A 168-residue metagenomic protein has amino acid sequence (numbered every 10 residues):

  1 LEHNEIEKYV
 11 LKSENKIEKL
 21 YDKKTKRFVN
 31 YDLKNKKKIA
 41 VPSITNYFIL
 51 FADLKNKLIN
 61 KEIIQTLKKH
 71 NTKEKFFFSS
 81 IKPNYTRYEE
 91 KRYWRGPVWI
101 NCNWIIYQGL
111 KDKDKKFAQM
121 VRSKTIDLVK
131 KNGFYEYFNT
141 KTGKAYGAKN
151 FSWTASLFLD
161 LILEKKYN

Functional and structural regions predicted by a protein language model:
L1, F51-L54, W104-D112, D160-E164: Short glycine/serine- and small hydrophobic-enriched flexible loop segments
L1-K8: Inter-helical turn/loop segments and adjacent helix faces that build the functional surface of alpha-helical bundle
I6, D114-K115: Residues in the short coil linking paired helices within alpha-helical repeat scaffolds
E14-V98, K124-N168: Extended glycan-interaction surfaces of carbohydrate-active proteins
K91-K113: Peripheral, non-catalytic segments that deliver or gate enzyme domains
K115, V121-I126: Catalytic-core region of carbohydrate-active enzymes that cleave or remodel glycosidic bonds
